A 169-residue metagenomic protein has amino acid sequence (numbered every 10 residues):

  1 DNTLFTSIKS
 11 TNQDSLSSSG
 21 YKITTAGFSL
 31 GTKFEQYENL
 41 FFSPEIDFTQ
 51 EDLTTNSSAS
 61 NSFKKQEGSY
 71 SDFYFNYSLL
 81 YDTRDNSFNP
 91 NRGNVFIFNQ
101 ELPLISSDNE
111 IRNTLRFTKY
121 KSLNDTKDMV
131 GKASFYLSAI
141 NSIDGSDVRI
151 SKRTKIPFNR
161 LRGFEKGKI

Functional and structural regions predicted by a protein language model:
D1-F5, Y37-S43, D85-F88, N124-D128: Repeated loop/turn-to-beta-strand initiation elements of outer-membrane beta-barrel proteins
L4-L16, G93-L104: Transmembrane beta-strand segments that form the barrel wall of outer-membrane beta-barrel proteins
L4-T6, A26-F28, F42, F73-Y77: One face of beta-strands
F5-S7, G20-K22, L30-K33, Y120-S122: Short beta-strand/helix segments in adaptor/scaffold domains that form protein-protein interfaces within large
S10, T25, F34-Q36, F48 (+4 more regions): Short beta-strand segments enriched in hydrophobic/aromatic residues within well-folded beta-rich domains
S10-D14, K22-F28, F48-D52, S71-F73 (+2 more regions): Transmembrane beta-barrel architecture of outer-membrane proteins
Y37-F63: Acidic, glycine-rich low-complexity/disordered segments
S57-G68, D72-I169: C-terminal outer-membrane beta-barrel translocator/porin domains of Gram-negative envelope proteins and their
